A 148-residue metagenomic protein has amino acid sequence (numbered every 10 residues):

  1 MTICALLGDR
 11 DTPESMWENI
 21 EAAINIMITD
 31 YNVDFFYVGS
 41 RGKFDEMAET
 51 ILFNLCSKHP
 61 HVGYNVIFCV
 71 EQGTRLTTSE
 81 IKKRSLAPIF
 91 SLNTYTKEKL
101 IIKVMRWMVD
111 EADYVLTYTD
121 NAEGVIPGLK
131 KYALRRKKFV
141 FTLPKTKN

Functional and structural regions predicted by a protein language model:
T2-K147: Acidic/glycine-enriched connector segments
